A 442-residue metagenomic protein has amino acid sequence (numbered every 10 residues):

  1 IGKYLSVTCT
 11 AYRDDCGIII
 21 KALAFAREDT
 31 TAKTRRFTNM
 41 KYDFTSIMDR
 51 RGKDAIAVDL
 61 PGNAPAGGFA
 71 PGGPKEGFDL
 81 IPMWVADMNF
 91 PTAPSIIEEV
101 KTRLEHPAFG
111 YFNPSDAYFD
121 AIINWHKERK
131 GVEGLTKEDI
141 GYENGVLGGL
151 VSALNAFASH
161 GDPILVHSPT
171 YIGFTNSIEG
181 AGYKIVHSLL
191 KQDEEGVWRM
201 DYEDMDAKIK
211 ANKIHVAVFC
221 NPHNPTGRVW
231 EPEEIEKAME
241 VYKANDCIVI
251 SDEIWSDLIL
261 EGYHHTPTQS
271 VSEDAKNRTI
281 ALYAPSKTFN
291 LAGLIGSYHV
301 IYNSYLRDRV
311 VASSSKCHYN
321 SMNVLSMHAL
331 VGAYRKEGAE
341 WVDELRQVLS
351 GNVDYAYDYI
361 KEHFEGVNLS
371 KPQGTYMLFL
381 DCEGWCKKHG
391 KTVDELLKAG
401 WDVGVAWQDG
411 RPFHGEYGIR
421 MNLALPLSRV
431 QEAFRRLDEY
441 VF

Functional and structural regions predicted by a protein language model:
I1-S6: Per-ARNT-Sim (PAS) sensory domains and their PAS-associated C-terminal
C9-R13: PAS-family sensory domains and close relatives that share small-molecule sensor folds
G17, K21-E28: PAS-family sensory domains
F37, K388-F442: PLP-dependent enzyme catalytic core of the Aspartate aminotransferase-like
K41-G145, S152, K336: N-terminal small-domain helix-loop-helix segment of the aminotransferase-like
F109-E240, D257-E261, H265-S270, D274 (+1 more regions): Conserved core of the PLP fold type I
R278-E362, N368-P372: PLP-dependent aminotransferase class I/II
L349-S350, H363-D402, I419: Conserved PLP-binding catalytic core of the aspartate aminotransferase-like
